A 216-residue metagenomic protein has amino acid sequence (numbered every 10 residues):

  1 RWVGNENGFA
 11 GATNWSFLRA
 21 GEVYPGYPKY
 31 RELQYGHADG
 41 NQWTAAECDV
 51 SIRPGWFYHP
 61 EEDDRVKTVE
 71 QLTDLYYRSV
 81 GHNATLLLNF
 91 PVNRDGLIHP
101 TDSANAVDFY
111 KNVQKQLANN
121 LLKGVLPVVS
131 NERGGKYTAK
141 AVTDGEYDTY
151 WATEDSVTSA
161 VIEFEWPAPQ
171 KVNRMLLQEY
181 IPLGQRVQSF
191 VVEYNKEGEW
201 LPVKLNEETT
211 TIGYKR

Functional and structural regions predicted by a protein language model:
R1-T143, E154-D155, F164, L176-Q178 (+3 more regions): Mature catalytic domains of secreted/periplasmic carbohydrate-active enzymes
T149-Y150: Non-catalytic extracellular/lumenal accessory regions of secreted precursors
T158-S159, P167-R174: Extended extracellular/luminal ectodomain segments enriched in beta-structured repeat modules
S159-A160, V187: Proline-rich low-complexity regions
I162, N173, F190: Residue-level detector of short, conserved catalytic/binding motifs and their immediate flanks
Q185-G198: Short, surface-exposed beta-strand/strand-loop-strand elements in extracellular ectodomains
